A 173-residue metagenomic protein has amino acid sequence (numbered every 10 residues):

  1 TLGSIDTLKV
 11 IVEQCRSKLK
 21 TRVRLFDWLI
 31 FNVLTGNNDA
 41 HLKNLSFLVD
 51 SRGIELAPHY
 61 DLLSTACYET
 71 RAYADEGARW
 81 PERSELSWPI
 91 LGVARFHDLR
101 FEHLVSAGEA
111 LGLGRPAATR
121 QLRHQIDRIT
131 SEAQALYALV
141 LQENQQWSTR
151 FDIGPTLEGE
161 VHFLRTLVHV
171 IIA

Functional and structural regions predicted by a protein language model:
T1-L42, S46-A173: Anionic ligand-binding catalytic core segments
